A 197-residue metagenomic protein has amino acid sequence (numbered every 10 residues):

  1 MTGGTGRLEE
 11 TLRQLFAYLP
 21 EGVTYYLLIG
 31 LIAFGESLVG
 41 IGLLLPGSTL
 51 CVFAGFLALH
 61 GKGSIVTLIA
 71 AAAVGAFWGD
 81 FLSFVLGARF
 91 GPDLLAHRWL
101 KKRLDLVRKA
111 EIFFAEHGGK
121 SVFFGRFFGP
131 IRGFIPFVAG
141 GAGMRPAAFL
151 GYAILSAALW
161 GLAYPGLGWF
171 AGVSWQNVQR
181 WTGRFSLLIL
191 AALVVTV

Functional and structural regions predicted by a protein language model:
M1-L31, F56-A148, G172-L190: Membrane-interfacial helix-loop-helix
G30-T49, G125: Transmembrane alpha-helix interface/packing and boundary motifs in multi-pass membrane proteins, characterized by
A33, S37, G55-F56, Y164 (+2 more regions): Structural signal for membrane-spanning alpha-helices in multi-pass inner-membrane proteins, emphasizing helix cores
I41, F81-V85, G161-P165: Membrane-embedded alpha-helical segments of multi-pass transporters/permeases
T49-L57: Hydrophobic alpha-helical segments within and immediately flanking transmembrane helices of multi-pass membrane proteins
L155-V197: C-terminal membrane module of polytopic membrane proteins
